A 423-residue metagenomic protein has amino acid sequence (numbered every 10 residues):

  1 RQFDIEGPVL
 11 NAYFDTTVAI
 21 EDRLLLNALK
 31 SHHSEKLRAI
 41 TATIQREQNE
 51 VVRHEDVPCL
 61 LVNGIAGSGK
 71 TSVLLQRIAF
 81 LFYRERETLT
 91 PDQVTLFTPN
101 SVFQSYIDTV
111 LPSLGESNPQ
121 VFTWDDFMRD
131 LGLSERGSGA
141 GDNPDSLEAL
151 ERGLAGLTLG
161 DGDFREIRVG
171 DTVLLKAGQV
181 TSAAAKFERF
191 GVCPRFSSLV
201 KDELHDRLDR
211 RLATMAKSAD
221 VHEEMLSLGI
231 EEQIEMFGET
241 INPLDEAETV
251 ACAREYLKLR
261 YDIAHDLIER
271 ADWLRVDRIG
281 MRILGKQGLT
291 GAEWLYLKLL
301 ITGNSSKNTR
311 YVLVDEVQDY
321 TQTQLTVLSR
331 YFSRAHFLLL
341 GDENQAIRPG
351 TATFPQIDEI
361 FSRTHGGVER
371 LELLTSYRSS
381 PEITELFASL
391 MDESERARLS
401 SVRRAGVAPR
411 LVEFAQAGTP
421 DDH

Functional and structural regions predicted by a protein language model:
R1-N27: N-terminal accessory nucleic-acid engagement/regulatory domains that precede and modulate ATP-driven motor cores
A42-H54: Pre-Walker A adenine-sensing motif
D56-L60: Pre-Walker A (Motif I) flank of P-loop NTPase domains
V62-G64: Hydrophobic anchor at the beta1->P-loop junction of P-loop NTPases
K70-T71: Conserved lysine of the Walker
L74-L75: Post-Walker A alpha-helix
F82-L313, D319-V327, A335: Alpha-helical nucleic-acid-binding subdomain of P-loop helicases immediately C-terminal to the Walker A/P-loop
E87, D92, S101-D126, L133-S138 (+2 more regions): Conserved helicase motor core of SF1/SF2 NTP-dependent helicases
